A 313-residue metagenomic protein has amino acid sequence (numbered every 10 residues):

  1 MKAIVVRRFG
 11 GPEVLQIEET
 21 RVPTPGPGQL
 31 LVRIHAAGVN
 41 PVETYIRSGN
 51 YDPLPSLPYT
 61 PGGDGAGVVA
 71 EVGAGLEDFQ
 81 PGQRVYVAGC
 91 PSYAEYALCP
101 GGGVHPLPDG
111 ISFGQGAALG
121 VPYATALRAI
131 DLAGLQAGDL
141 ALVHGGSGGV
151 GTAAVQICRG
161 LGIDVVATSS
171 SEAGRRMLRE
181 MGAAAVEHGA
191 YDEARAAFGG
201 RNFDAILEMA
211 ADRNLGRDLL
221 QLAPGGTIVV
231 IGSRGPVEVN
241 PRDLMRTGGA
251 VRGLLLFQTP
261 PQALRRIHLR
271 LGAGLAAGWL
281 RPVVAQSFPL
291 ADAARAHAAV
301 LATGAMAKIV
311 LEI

Functional and structural regions predicted by a protein language model:
M1, Q262-I313: C-terminal hydrophobic helical "lid"/dimerization subdomain of Rossmann-like NAD(P)H-dependent oxidoreductases
G11-V14, E19-A66: N-terminal glycine-rich beta->alpha transition that marks the start or flank of a dinucleotide-binding site
A66-G89: A glycine-/small-residue-rich N-terminal strand-loop-strand element that serves as the cofactor-binding glycine loop
V85-G145: NAD(P)H dinucleotide-binding glycine-rich loop of Rossmann-like/cofactor-binding domains, especially the beta1-alpha1
L119-G189: Mid-domain Rossmann-like dinucleotide-binding core that forms the NAD(H)/NADP(H) cofactor-binding site
Y191-R201: Short amphipathic alpha-helix with an adjacent loop that forms part of the alpha/beta core around
R213-W279, I313: Glycine-rich phosphate-binding loop and adjacent beta-alpha segment of Rossmann(oid) nucleotide-cofactor-binding
